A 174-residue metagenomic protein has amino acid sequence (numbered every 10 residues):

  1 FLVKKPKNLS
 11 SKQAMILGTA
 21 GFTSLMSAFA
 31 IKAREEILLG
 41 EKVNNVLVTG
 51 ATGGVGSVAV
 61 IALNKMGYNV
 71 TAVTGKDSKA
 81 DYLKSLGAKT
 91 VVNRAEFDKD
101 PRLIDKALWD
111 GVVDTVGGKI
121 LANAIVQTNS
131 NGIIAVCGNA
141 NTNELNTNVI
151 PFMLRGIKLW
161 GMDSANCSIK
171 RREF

Functional and structural regions predicted by a protein language model:
F1, K76, A95-D100, G138-T142 (+1 more regions): Short, acidic/turn-prone active-site loops that include or flank metal/cofactor- and phosphate-binding residues
F1-V46: NAD(P)H dinucleotide-binding glycine-rich loop of Rossmann-like/cofactor-binding domains, especially the beta1-alpha1
G18, G50, A95, V116 (+1 more regions): Glycine-rich, N-terminal phosphate-binding loop of Rossmann-like dinucleotide-binding domains
G21-F22, G50-S57, G117: Glycine-rich NAD(P) Rossmann-fold beta1-alpha1 loop
A62-N69, S130-N131, R155: Conserved S-adenosyl-L-methionine
N64-I120: Adenosine-nucleotide cofactor-binding segment
K119-F174: Glycine-rich phosphate-binding loop and adjacent beta-alpha segment of Rossmann(oid) nucleotide-cofactor-binding
